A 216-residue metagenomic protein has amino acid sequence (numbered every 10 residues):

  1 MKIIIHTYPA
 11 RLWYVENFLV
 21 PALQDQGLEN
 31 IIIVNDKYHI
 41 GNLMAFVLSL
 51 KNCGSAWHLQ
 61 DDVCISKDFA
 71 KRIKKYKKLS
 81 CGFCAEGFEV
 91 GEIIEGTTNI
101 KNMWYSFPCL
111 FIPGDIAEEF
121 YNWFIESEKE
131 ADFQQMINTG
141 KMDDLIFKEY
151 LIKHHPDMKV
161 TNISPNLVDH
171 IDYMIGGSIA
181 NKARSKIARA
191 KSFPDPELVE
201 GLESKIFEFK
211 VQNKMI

Functional and structural regions predicted by a protein language model:
M1-I216: Peripheral/terminal regions associated with large enzymatic or DNA-binding modules
